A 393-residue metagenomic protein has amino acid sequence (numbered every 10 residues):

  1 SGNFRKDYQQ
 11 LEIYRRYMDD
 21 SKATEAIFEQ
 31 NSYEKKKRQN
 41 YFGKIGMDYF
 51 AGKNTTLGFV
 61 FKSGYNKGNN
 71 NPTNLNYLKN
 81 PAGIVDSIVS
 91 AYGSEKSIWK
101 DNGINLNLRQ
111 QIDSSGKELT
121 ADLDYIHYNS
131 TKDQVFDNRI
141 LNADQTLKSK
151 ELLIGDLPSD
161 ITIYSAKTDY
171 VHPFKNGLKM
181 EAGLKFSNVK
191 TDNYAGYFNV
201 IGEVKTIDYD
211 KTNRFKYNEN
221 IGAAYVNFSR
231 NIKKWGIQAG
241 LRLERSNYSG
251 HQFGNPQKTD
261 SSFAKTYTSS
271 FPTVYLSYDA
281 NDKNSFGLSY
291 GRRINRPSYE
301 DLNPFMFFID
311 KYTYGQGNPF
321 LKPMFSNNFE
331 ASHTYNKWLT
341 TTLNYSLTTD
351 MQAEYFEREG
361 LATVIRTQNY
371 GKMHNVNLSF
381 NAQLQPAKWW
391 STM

Functional and structural regions predicted by a protein language model:
S1-Y335, L339-M393: Primarily recognizes Gram-negative and organellar outer-membrane beta-barrels
